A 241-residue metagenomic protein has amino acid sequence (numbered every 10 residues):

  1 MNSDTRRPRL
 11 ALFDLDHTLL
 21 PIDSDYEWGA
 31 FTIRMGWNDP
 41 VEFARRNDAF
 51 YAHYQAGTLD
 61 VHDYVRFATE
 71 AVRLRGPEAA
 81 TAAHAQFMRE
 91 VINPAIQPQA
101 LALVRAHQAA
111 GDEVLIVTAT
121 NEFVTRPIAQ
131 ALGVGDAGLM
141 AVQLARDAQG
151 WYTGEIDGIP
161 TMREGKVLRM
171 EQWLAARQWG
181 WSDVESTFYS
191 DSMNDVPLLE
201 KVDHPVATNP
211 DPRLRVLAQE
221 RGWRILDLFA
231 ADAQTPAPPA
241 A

Functional and structural regions predicted by a protein language model:
N2-L10, A82, R89-A241: C-terminal cap/substrate-recognition subdomain and adjoining C-terminal extension of metal-dependent phosphatase-like
N2-L59: Active-site neighborhood of HAD-like aspartate-dependent phosphohydrolases
F13-D16, A30-I33, V65-A71, F87-I92 (+2 more regions): Short acidic/polar alpha-helix capping motifs at helix-coil junctions
I22, A44, T58, H62 (+2 more regions): Electropositive phosphate-/nucleotide-binding environments in soluble metabolic enzymes
S24-A30, L74-P77, L139-V142, P160: Active-site phosphate-binding/coordination module
D25-W28, Y64-V65, Q149-E155: Acidic/polar active-site rim loop that often engages polyanionic ligands
F50-P77, M140-A148: Short, compositionally biased "basic patch" segments
V61-Q99: Metal-dependent phosphoesterase signature
